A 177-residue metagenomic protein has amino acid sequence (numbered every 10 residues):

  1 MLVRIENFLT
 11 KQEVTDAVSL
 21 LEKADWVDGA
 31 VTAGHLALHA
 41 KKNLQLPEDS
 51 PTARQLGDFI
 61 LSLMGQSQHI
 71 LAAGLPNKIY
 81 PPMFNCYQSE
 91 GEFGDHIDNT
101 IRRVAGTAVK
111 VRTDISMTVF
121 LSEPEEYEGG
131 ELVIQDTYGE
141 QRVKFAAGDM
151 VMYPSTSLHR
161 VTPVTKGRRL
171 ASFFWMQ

Functional and structural regions predicted by a protein language model:
M1-M83: Non-heme Fe(II)/2-oxoglutarate
Q68-Q177: Catalytic core of non-heme Fe(II) oxygenases with the double-stranded beta-helix
